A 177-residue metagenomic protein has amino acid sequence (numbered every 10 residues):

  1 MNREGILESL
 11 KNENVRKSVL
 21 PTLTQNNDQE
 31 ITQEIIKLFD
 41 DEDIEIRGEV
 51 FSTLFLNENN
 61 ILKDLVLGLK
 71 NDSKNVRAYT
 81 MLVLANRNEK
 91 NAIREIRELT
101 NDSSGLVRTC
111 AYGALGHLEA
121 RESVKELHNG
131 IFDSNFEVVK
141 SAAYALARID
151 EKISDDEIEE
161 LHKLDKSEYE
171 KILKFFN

Functional and structural regions predicted by a protein language model:
N2, A85, N135-V138: Generic alpha-helix initiation/capping and coil-helix boundary signal
R3-I6, E34-I36, D64-V66, E95-R97 (+2 more regions): Buried hydrophobic core positions in alpha-solenoid tandem helical repeats
E8, N14-D28, K37, E45-N59 (+7 more regions): Structural detector for internal amphipathic alpha-helices that build alpha-solenoid repeat scaffolds
N12, E42-D43, D72-S73, S103-S104 (+2 more regions): Short inter-helical turns and helix N-cap capping residues of alpha-solenoid HEAT/ARM repeat scaffolds
I131-E137, A147-E151, E157-K166: TPR/TPR-like (Sel1-like) alpha-helical repeat modules
